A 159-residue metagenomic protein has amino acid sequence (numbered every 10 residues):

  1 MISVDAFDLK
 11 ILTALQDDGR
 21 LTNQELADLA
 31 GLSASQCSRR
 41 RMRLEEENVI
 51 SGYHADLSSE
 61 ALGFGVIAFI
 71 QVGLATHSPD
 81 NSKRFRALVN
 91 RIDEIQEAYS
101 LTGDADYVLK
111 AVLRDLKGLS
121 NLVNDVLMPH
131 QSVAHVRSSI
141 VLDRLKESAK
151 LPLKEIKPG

Functional and structural regions predicted by a protein language model:
M1-G159: A compositional/biophysical signature of low hydrophobicity enriched in polar/charged and small residues
